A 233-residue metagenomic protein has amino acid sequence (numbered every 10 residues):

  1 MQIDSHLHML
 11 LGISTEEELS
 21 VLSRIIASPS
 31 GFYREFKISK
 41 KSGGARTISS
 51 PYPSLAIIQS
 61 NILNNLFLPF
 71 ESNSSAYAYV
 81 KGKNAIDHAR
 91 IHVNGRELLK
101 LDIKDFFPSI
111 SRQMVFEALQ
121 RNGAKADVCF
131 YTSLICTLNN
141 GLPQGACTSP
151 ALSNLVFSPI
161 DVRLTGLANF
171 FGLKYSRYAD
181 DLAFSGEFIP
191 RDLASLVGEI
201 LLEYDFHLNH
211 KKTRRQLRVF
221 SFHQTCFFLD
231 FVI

Functional and structural regions predicted by a protein language model:
M1-G12, K83, Q120-Y131: An N-terminal domain-start capping segment
M1-K37: Non-catalytic, polymerase-adjacent accessory regions of viral genome-replication enzymes
L10-L19, N65-L66, F70-N73, K104 (+2 more regions): N-terminal low-complexity, intrinsically disordered segments
G31-Y33, N84-A85, G166-F171: Short amphipathic beta-strand starts and helix->beta connectors
F36-Q59, Y77-K81, K100, L134-S153: Short, conserved non-catalytic motifs in the polymerase core
L55-L101, D105: Active-site-proximal segment of RNA-dependent polymerases
I91-A179, A183-F228: Conserved polymerase palm-domain catalytic core
D230-I233: Conserved, surface-exposed functional patches that form binding/active-site neighborhoods
